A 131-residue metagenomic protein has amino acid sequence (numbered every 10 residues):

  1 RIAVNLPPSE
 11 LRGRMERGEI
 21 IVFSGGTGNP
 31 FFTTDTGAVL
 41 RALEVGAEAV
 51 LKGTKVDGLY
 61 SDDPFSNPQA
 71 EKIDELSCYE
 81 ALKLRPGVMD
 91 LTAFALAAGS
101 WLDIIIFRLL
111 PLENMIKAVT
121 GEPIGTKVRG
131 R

Functional and structural regions predicted by a protein language model:
R1-R131: C-terminal catalytic "cap/lid" subdomain
